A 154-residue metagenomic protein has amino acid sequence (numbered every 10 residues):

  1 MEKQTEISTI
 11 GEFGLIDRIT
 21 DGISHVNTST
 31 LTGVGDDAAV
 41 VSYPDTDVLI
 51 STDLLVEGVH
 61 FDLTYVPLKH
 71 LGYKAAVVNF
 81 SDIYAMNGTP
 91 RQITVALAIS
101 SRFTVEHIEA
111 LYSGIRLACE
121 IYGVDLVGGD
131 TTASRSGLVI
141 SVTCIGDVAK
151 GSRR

Functional and structural regions predicted by a protein language model:
M1-P67, M86, V95: Extreme N-terminal cap/leader segments of soluble proteins
G14-R18, V78, G114: Alpha-helical scaffold segments in soluble metabolic enzymes
T30-T32, L63-F80, R102-S113: Glycine-rich anion/phosphate-binding loops
V34-D36, Y73, G129-D130, D147: Gly/Ser/Thr-rich helix-start
V40, N79, N87, L126: Residue-level signal for inorganic ion chemistry
S42-D45, L55, R91-R154: Glycine-rich anion-binding loops of enzyme active sites
I83: Conserved phosphate/oxyanion-binding catalytic-loop motifs
